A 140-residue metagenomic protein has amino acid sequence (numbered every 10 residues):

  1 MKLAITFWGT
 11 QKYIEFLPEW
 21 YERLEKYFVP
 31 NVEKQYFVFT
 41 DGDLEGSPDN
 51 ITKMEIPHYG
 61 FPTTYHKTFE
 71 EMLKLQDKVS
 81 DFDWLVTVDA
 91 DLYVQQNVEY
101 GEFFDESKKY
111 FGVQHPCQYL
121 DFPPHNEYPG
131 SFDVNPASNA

Functional and structural regions predicted by a protein language model:
M1-T64, D77-D81: N-terminal anchoring/stem segment of glycosyltransferases
E22, K53, F69-E70, F104 (+2 more regions): General N-terminal targeting signals
I51-P57, D121-N135: Cell wall/extracellular polymer interaction/catalysis modules
T63-L73: Glycine-rich, basic loop-to-helix element that forms the pyrophosphate-binding segment of sugar-nucleotide handling
E71-D121: GT-A fold catalytic core of metal-dependent nucleotide-sugar glycosyltransferases, centered on the diacidic
P136-A140: Catalytic core and acceptor-binding pocket of nucleotide-sugar-dependent glycosyltransferases
